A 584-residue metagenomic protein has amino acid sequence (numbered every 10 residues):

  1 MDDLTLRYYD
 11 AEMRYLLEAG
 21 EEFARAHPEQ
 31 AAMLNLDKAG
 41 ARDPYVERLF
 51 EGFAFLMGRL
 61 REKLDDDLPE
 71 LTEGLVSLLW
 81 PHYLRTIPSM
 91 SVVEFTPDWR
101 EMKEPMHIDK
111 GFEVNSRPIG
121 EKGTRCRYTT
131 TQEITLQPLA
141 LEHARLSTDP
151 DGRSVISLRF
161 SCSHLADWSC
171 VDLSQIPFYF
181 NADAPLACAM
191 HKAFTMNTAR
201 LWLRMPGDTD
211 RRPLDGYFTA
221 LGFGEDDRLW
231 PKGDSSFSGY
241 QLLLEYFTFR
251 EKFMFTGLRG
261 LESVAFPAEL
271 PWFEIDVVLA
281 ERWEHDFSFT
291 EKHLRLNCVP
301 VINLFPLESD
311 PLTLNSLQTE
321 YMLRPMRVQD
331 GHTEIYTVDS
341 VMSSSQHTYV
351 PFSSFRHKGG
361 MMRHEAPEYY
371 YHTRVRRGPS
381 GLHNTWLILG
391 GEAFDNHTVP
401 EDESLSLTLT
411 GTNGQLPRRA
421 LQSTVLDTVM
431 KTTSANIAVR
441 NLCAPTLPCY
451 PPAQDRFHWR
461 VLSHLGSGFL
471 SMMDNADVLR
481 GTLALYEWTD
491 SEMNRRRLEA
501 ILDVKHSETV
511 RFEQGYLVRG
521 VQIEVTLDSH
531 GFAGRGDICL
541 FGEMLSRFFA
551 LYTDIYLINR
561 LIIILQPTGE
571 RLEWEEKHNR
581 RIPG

Functional and structural regions predicted by a protein language model:
M1-Q30, L34, G224-P267, W272-E274 (+2 more regions): Mixed-charge (acidic/basic) macromolecular-recognition segments
M1-T209, T219-G222: Extended assembly-interface regions of large multimeric machines
R7-A11, F55-K63, G74-Y83, P88-K103 (+7 more regions): Short linear motifs embedded in intrinsically disordered, proline/glycine-rich low-complexity segments
E29, Q346-G584: C-terminal domain/tail detector
M57-R61, H82, H143-R153, R159-D172 (+4 more regions): Extracellular ectodomain segments of secreted/surface proteins
N115, L270-A280, E403-T410: Short, aromatic- and glycine-rich surface loops/edge beta-strands on solvent-exposed regions
D149-D151, A268, P400: Surface-exposed coil/turn segments at beta-strand junctions on protein surfaces, enriched
L165-E368: Short, low-complexity Pro/Thr/Gly
